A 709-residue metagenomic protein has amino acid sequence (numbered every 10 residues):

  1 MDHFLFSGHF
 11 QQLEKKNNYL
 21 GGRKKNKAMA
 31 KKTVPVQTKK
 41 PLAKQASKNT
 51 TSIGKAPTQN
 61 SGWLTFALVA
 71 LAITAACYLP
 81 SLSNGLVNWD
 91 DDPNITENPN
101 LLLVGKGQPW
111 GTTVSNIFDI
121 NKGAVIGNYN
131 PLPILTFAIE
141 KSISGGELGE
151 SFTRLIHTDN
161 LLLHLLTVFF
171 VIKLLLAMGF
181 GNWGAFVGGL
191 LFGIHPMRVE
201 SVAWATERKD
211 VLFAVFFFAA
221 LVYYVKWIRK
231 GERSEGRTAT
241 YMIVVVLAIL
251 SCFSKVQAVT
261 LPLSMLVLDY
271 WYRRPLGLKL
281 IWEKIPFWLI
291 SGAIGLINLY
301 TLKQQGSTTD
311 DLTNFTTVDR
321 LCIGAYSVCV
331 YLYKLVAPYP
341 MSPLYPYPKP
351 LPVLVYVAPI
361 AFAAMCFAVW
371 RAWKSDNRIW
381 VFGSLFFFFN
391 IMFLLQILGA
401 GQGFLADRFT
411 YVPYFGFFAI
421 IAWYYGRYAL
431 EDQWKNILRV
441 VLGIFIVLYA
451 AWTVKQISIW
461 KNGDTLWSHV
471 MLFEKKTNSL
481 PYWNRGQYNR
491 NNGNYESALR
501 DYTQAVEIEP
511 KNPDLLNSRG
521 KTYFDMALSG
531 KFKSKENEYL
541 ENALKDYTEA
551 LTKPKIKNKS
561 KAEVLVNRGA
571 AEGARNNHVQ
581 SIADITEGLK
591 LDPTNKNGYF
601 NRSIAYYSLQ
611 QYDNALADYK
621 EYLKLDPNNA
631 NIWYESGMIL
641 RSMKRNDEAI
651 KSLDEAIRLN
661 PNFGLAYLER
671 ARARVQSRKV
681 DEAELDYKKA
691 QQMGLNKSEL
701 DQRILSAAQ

Functional and structural regions predicted by a protein language model:
R23-R500, Q504-K521, D525-A527, E563 (+2 more regions): Polytopic membrane enzymes that build or remodel cell-surface glycoconjugates and lipids
V470, Q504-A505, E549-A550, P554 (+4 more regions): Canonical positions in the second alpha-helix
F473, I508, K553-K557, L591 (+3 more regions): Structural marker of alpha-solenoid helical repeat scaffolds
N478-L480, P513-D514, K557-E563, K596-N597 (+3 more regions): Helix-start (N-cap) detector for alpha-helical repeat units in TPR-like alpha-solenoids, especially tetratricopeptide
R490, N517, F524, V566 (+6 more regions): Position-specific recognition of the canonical hydrophobic site in helix A of tetratricopeptide repeat
